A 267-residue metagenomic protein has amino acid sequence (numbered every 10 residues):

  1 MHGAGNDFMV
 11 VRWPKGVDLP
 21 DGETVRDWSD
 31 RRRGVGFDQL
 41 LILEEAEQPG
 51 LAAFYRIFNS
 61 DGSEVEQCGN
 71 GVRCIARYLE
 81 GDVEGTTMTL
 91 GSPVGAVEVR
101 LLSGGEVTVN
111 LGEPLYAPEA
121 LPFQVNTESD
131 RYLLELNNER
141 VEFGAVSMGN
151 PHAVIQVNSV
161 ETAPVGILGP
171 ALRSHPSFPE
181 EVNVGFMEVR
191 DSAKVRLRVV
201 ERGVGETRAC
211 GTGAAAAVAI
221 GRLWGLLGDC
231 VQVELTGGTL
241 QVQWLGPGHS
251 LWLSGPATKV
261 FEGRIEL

Functional and structural regions predicted by a protein language model:
M1-G104, V154-L267: A glycine-rich beta-to-alpha transition motif near the start of alpha/beta enzyme domains, typified by
M1-V17, T127, R131-V146: N-terminal, positively charged, Ser/Thr/Ala/Gly-biased leader segments that form transit/presequence-like amphipathic
A4, P114, P151: Short glycine-rich anion-binding loops that position phosphate/pyrophosphate groups of nucleotides and phosphorylated
T87-T89, A96-V97, L102-L136, R140-F143 (+3 more regions): Juxtamembrane transmembrane-helix boundary motif
F143, P151-V154: Selected transmembrane alpha-helices and immediately adjacent juxtamembrane segments of polytopic inner-membrane
V146-M148, P170: Membrane-interfacial helix-loop segments of redox and metal-homeostasis proteins, especially TM-loop-TM junctions
